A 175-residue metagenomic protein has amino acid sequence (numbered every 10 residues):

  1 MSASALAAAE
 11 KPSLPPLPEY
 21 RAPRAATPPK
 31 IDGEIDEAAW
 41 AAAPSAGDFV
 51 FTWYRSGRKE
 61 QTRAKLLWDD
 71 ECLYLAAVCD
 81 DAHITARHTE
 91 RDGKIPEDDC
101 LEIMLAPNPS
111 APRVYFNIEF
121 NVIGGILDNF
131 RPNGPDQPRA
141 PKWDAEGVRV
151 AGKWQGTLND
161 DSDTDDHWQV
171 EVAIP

Functional and structural regions predicted by a protein language model:
M1-A3: Bacterial N-terminal signal peptides
L6-P175: Structural preference for beta-rich elements and adjacent junctions enriched in aromatics
